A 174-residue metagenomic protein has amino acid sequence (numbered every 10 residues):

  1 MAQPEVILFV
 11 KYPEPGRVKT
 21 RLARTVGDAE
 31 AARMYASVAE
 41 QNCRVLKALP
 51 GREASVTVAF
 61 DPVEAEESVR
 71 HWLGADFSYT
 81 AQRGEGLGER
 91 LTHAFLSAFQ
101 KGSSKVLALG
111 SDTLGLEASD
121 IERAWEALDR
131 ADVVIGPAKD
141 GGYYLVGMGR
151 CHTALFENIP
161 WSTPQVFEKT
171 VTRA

Functional and structural regions predicted by a protein language model:
M1-L22: N-terminal nucleotide-binding beta1-loop-alpha1 segment
Y35-E53: A short, N-terminal amphipathic alpha-helix
A54-P62: Short beta-strand/loop segment that forms part of the nucleotide-sugar
S68-K105, T163: Short phosphate-binding loop-to-helix
L107-L109: Short aromatic-hydrophobic micro-motifs that form the base-stacking/packing surface for donor nucleotide recognition
L114-D140: Conserved donor-nucleotide/metal-binding helix-loop-beta segment in metal-dependent transferases, i.e., the alpha-helix
A138, M148-G149: Active-site rim beta-loop-alpha module in soluble metabolic enzymes
T153-A174: Active-site oxyanion/phosphate-handling segment shared across diverse enzymes
